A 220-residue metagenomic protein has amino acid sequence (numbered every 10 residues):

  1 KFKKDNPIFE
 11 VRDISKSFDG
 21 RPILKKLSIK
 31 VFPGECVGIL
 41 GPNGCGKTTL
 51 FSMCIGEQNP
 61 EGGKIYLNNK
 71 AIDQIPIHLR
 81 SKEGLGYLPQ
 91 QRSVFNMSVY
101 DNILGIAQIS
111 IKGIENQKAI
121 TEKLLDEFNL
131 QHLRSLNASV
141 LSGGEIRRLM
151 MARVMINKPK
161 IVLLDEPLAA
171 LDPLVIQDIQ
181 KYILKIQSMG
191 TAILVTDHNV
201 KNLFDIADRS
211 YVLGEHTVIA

Functional and structural regions predicted by a protein language model:
D19, D101-N116, E127: ABC-type ATPase nucleotide-binding domains, specifically the catalytic core motifs of the NBD
L40-P42: The feature captures the beta-strand-to-loop junction immediately N-terminal to the Walker
I55: Helix-to-loop junction immediately C-terminal to a conserved catalytic motif
G63-A71, E83: Conserved ABC transporter NBD signature motif
E115-L133: Conserved ABC ATPase "signature" region
N137-L141, E145: Conserved ABC ATPase signature
V162-D165: Catalytic Walker B motif of ABC-type/P-loop ATPase nucleotide-binding domains
